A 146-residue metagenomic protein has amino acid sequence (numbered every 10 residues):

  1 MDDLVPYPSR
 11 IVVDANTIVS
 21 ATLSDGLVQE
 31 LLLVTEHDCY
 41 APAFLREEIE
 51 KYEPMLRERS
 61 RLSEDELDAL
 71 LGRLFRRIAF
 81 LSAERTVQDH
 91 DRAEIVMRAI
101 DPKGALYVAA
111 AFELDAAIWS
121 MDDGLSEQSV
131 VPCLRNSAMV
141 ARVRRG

Functional and structural regions predicted by a protein language model:
M1-A41: Short, well-structured N-terminal submotif of metal-dependent ribonuclease cores
N16-V19, S60, E94-A99: Short, flexible loop segments at the rims of nucleotide/cofactor-binding pockets, characterized by
I18, L45, Y107, G124-S126: Alpha-helix capping/helix-boundary segments
D25-V28, L33, E53-M55, P132-R135: Short, glycine/charged-enriched secondary-structure capping and boundary segments
V34-E36, A43-R92: PIN-domain endoribonuclease scaffold, especially VapC-family toxins
P42, F112-G146: Acidic, PIN/NYN-like endoribonuclease modules and their adjacent C-terminal/linker elements
A79-A117: Active-site neighborhoods of divalent-metal-dependent phosphate/nucleic-acid chemistry enzymes
